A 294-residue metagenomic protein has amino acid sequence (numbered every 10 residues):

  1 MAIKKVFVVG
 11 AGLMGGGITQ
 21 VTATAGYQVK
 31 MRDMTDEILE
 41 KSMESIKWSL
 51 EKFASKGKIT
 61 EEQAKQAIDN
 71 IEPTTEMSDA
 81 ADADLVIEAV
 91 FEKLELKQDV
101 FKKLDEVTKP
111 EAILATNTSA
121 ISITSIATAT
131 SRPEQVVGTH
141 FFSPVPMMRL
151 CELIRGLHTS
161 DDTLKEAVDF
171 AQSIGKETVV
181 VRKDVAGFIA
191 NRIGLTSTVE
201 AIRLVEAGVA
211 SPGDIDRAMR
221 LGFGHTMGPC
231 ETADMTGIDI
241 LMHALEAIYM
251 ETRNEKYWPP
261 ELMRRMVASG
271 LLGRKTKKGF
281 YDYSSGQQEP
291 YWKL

Functional and structural regions predicted by a protein language model:
M1-K52, K56: NAD(P)+-binding Rossmann beta1-loop-alpha1 motif at the extreme N-terminus of oxidoreductases
A2, Y27, D162, Q172-K183 (+3 more regions): NAD(P)-dependent Rossmann-like dehydrogenase/reductase catalytic/cofactor-binding core
V9, R32, T74, A89 (+3 more regions): Structural motif
I38, K52-I113, I121: Rossmann-like NAD(P)-binding element
I113-D184, F188-R192: Rossmann-fold dinucleotide-binding core
A190, G194-E200: Structural/interface elements that position substrates and couple domains in central-metabolism enzymes
